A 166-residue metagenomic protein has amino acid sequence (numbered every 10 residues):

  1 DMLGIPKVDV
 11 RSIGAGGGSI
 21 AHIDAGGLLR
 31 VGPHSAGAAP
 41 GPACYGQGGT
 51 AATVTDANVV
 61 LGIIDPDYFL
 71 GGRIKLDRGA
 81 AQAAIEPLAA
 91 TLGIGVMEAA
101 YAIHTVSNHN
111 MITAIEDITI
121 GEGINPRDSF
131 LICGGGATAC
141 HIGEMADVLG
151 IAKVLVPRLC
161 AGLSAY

Functional and structural regions predicted by a protein language model:
D1-Y166: N-terminally biased helix-coil "hinge/interface" segments that flank
